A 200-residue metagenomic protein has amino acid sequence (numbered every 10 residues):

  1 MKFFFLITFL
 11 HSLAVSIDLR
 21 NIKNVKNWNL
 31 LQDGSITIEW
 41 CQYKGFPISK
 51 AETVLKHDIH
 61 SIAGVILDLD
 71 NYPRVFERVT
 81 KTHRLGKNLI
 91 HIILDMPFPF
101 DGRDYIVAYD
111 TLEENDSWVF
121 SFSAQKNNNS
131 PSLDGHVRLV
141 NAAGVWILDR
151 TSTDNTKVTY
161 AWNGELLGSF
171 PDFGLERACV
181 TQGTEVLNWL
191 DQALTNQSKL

Functional and structural regions predicted by a protein language model:
F3-S12: Sec-dependent N-terminal signal peptides
V15-K87, L200: Hydrophobic ligand-binding cavity/cleft-lining segments
E39-W40, I90-P97, F122-A124: Short beta-strand segments that buttress and anchor functional surface loops
A51-T53, V79-T82, M96, I106-L112 (+1 more regions): Hydrophobic/aromatic beta-strand elements that line small-molecule binding cavities or substrate pockets in beta-rich
L55-H57, M96-F98, T111-E113, K126-N128 (+1 more regions): Beta-strand elements of well-folded, non-transmembrane domains
K56-H60, R84-K87, D110-V119, I147-K157: A short, structured loop/turn motif at beta-sheet edges
A108-Y109, S130-A178: Beta-strand/loop substructures that line and gate deep hydrophobic ligand-binding cavities in soluble
L166-L200: Long, compositionally biased interface segments
